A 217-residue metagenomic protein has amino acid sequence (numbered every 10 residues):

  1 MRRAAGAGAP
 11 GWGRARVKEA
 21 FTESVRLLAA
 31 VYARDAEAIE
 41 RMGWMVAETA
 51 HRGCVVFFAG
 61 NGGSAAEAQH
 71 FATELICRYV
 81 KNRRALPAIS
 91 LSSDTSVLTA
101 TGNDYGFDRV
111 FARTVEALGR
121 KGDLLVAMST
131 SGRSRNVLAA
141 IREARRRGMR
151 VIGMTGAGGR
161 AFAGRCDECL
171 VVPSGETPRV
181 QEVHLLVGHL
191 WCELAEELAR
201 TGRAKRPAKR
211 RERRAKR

Functional and structural regions predicted by a protein language model:
M1-R34: Generic N-terminal amphipathic, Lys/Arg-enriched alpha-helix
G13, D35-A38, S64, R145: Residue-level recognition of alpha-helical structural elements
V17, F21, I39-M42, A68: Hydrophobic packing residues in well-ordered alpha-helices of helical domains and bundles
R34-R52: A short, well-structured juxtamembrane/interface segment
V56-F57, V151: Hydrophobic beta-strand scaffold residues
S64, Q69-T201: Glycine-rich phosphate-binding loops that contact phosphosugars or nucleotide phosphates
L198-R217: Internal, active-site/partner-interface "lid" segment
